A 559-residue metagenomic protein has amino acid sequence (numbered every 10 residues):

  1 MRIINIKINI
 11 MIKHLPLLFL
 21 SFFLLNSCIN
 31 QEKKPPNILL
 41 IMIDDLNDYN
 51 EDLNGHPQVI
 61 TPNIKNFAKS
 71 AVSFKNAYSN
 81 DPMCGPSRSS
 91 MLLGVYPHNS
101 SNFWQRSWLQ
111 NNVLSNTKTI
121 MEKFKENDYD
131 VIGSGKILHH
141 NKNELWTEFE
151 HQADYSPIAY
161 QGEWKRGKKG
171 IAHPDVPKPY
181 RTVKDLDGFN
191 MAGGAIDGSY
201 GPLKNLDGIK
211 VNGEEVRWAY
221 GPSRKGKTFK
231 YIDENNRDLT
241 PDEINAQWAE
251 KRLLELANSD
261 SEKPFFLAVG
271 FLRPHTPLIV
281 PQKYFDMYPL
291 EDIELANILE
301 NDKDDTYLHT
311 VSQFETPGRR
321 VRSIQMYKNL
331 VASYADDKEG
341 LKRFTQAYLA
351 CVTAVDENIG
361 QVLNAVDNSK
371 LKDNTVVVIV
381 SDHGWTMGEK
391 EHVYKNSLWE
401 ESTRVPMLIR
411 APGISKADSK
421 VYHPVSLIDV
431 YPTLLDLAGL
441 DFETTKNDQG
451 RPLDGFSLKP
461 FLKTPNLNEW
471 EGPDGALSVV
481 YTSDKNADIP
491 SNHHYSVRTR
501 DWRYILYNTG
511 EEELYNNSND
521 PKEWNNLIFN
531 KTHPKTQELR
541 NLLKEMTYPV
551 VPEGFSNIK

Functional and structural regions predicted by a protein language model:
M1-P35: Bacterial Sec-dependent N-terminal signal peptides
K13, C28-R503, Y507, E512 (+1 more regions): Formylglycine-dependent sulfatase
L20-L24, N190, E443, S556: Compositionally biased, low-structure terminal segments
L299-N301, F555-I558: Short coil/turn segments at secondary-structure boundaries
S483-K485, S556-K559: Short, solvent-exposed loop/turn elements at beta->coil junctions and helix N-caps that rim active or binding pockets
D520: Intrinsically disordered, low-complexity polar regions and short flexible loop motifs
K535-N557: Charge-dense polyanion-binding interfaces
